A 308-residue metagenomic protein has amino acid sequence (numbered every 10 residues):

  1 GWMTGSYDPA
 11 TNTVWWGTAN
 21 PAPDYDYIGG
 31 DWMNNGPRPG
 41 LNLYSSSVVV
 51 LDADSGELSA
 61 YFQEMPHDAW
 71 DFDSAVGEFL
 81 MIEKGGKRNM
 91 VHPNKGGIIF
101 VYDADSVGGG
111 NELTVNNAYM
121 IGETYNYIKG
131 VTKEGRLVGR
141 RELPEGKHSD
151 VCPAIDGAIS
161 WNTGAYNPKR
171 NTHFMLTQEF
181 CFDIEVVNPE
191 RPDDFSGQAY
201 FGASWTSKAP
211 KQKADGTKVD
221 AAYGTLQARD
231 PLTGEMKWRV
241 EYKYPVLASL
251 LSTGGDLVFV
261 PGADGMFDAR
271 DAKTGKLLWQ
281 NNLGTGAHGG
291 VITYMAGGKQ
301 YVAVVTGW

Functional and structural regions predicted by a protein language model:
G1-M3: Solenoidal tandem-repeat scaffolds enriched in leucines and small polar residues
S6, K147-D150, D156-F182: Long, low-complexity segments enriched in small/aliphatic residues
Y7-P9, T18: Active-site cores of enzymes that catalyze phosphoryl transfer or operate on phosphate-rich substrates
A10, A22, Y27-S74, M81-K87 (+3 more regions): Extracytoplasmic/lumenal domain signature
T18-A19, Q178, G307: Active-site-proximal beta-strand/loop segments in catalytic clefts of secreted hydrolases
L43, V91, T172-Q178, D183 (+1 more regions): Active-site core of glycosidic bond-cleaving carbohydrate-active enzymes
K95: Aromatic- and carboxylate-enriched substrate-binding clefts and catalytic-loop regions of carbohydrate-active enzymes
